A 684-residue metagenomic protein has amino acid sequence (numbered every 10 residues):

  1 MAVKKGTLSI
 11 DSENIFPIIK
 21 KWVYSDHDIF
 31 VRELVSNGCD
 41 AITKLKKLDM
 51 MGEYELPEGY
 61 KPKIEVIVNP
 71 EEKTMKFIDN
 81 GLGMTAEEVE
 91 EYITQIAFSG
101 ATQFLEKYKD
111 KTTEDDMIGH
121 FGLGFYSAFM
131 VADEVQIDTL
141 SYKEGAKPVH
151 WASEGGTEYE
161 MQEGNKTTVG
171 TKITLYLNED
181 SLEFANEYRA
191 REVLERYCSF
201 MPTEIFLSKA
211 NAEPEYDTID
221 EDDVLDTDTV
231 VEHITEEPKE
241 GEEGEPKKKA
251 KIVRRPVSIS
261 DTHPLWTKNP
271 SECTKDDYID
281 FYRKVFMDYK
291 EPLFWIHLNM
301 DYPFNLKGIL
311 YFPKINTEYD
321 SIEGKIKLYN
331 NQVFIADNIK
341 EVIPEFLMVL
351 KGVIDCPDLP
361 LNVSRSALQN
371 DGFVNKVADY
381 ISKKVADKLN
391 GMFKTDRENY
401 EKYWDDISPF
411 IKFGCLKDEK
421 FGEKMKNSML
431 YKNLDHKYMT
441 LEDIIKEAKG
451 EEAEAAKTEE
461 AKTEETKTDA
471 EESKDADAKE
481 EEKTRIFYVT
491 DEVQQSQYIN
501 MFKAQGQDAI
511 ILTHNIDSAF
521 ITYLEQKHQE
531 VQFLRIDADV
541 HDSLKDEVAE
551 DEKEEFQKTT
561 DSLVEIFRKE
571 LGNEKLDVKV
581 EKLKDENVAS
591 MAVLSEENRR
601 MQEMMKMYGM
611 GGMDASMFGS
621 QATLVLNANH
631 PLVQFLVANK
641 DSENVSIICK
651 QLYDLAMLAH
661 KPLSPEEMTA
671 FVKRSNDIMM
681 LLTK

Functional and structural regions predicted by a protein language model:
M1-F184, E192, S199, D217-I219 (+2 more regions): GHKL (Bergerat-fold) ATPase N-terminal catalytic module, capturing the glycine-rich phosphate-binding loop and acidic
M117, V135-E158, N178-S181, Y188-K684: GHKL/Bergerat-fold ATPase module in large chromosome/replication-associated machines
